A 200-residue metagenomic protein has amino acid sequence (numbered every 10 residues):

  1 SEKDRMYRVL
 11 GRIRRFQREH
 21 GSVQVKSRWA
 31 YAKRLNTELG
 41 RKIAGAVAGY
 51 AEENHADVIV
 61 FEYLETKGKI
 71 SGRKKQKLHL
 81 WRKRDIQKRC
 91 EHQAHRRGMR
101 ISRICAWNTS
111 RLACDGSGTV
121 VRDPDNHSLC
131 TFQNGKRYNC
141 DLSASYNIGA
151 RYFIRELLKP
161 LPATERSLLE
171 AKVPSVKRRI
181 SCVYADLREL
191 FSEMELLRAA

Functional and structural regions predicted by a protein language model:
S1-A200: Positively charged, helix-rich recognition surfaces that bind polyanionic ligands
